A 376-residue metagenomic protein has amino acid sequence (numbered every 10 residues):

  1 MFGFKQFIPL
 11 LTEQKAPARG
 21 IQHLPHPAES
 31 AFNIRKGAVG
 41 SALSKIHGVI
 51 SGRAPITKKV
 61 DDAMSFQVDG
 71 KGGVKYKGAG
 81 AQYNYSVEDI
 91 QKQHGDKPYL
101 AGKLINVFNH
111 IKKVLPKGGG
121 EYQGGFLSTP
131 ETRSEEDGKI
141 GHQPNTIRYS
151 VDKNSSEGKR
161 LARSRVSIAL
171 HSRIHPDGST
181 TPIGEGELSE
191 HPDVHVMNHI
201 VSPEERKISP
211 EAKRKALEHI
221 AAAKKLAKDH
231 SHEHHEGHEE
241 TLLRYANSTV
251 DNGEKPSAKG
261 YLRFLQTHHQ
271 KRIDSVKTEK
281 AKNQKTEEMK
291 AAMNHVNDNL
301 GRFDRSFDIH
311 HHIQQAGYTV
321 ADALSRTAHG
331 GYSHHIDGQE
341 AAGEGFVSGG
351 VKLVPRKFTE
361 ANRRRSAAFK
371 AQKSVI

Functional and structural regions predicted by a protein language model:
F2-Q14: Proteolytic processing junctions in secreted/extracellular precursors, especially proprotein convertase/trypsin-like
Q14-A54, K59-I376: Core nucleotide-handling region used for phosphoryl-transfer chemistry
